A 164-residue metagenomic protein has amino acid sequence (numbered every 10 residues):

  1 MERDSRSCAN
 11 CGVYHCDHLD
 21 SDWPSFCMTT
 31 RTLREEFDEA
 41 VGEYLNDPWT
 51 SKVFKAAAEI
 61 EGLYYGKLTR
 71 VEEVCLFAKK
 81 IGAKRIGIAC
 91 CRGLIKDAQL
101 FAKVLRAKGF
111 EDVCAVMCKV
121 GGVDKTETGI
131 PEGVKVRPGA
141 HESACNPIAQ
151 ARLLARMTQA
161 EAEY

Functional and structural regions predicted by a protein language model:
M1-R3, G109-D112, T158-A162: Intrinsically disordered, low-complexity coil segments
M1-R85, R92-K96: Electropositive, gly/pro-rich neighborhoods at or near active sites that engage anionic ligands
A78, G82-C90, C114-M117, A162-Y164: Short glycine-rich or small-residue beta-strand-to-loop segments that form or flank ligand, phosphate, metal/Fe-S
K79, R106, A155-T158: Non-catalytic positions within long, well-ordered alpha-helices that form the structural scaffold/packing of enzyme
A89, R137-H141, A160: Flexible, glycine/proline-enriched loop segments at strand-loop-helix junctions that form or flank small-ligand binding
D97-Q150: Long, charge-dense
P147-Q159: Short, well-structured alpha-helical segments in soluble
